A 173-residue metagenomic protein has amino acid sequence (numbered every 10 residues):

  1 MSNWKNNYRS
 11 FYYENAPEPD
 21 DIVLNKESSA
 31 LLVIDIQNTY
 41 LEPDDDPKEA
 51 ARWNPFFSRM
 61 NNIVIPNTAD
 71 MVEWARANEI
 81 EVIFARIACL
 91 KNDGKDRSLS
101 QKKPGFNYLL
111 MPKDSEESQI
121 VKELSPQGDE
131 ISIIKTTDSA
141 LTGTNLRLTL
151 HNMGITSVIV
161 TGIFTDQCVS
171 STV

Functional and structural regions predicted by a protein language model:
M1-P126: Active-site acidic carboxylates
A85, T161-I163: Structural motif
C89-L90, S139, F164: Conserved beta-strand edge residues that scaffold enzyme active sites
K113-I159: Internal catalytic-core helix/loop-beta-alpha segment that presents or stabilizes conserved functional determinants
T165-T172: Short glycine/serine/threonine-rich phosphate/pyrophosphate-binding segments that cradle anionic phosphate groups
